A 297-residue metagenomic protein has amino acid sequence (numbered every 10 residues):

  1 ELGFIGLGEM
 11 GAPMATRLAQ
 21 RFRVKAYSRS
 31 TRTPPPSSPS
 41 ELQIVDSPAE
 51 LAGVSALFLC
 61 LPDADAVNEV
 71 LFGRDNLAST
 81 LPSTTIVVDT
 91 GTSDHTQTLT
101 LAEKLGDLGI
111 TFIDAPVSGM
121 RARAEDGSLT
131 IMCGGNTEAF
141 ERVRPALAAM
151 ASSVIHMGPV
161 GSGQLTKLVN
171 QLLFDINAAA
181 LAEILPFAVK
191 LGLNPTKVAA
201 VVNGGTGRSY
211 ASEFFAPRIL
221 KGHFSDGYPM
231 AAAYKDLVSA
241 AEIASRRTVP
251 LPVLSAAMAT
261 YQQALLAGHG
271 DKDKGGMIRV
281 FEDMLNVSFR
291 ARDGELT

Functional and structural regions predicted by a protein language model:
E1-L59, T85, F289: NAD(P)+-binding Rossmann beta1-loop-alpha1 motif at the extreme N-terminus of oxidoreductases
L2, T92-Q171, D175: Rossmann-fold dinucleotide-binding core
S30, D63, N136: Residues in the short beta-alpha loop(s) of Rossmann-like NAD(P)-binding domains
V45-L59, A64-L129: Rossmann-like NAD(P)(H) cofactor-binding subdomain of soluble oxidoreductases
G127-G134, I155, P159-L191, V202-F214 (+1 more regions): Active-site-proximal catalytic alpha-helix in oxidoreductases
Q164, R208-Y210, F214-G275: Interdomain hinge/lid region at the active-site interface of Rossmann-like NAD(P)-dependent oxidoreductases
L266-T297: NAD(P)-dependent dehydrogenase/reductase Rossmann-like domain
